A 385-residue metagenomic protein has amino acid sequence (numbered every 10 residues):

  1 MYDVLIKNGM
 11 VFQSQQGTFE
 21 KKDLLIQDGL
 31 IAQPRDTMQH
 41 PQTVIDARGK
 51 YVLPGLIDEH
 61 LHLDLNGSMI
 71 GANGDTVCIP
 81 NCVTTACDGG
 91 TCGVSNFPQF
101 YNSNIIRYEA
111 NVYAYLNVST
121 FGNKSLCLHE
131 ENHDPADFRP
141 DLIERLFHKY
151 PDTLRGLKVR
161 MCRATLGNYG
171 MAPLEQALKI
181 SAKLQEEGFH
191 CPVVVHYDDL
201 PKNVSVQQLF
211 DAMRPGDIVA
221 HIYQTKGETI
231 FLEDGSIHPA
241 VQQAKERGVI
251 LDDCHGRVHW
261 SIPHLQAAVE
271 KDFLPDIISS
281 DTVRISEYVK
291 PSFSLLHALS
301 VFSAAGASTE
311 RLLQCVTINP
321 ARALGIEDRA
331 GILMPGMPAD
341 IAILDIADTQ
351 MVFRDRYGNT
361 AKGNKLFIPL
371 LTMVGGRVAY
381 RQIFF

Functional and structural regions predicted by a protein language model:
M1-L53: Histidine-rich, glycine-flanked metal-binding segment
G9, G29, G49, H60 (+10 more regions): Divalent metal-coordination and catalytic microenvironments
G9, P338-F385: C-terminal cap of metal-dependent C-N hydrolases
A47-R107: Metal-associated gating/positioning segment near the N- to mid-region
G67-T76, A136-F147, K202-L209: Short, acidic/polar
N81-C87, T91-C92, R107-P135, K158-T165: Metal-cofactor-binding active-site regions of metalloenzymes
M161-V289: Active-site core of metal-dependent hydrolases
P263-D348: His/Asp/Glu-enriched, well-ordered alpha-helical/loop segment that forms or immediately abuts the divalent-metal
